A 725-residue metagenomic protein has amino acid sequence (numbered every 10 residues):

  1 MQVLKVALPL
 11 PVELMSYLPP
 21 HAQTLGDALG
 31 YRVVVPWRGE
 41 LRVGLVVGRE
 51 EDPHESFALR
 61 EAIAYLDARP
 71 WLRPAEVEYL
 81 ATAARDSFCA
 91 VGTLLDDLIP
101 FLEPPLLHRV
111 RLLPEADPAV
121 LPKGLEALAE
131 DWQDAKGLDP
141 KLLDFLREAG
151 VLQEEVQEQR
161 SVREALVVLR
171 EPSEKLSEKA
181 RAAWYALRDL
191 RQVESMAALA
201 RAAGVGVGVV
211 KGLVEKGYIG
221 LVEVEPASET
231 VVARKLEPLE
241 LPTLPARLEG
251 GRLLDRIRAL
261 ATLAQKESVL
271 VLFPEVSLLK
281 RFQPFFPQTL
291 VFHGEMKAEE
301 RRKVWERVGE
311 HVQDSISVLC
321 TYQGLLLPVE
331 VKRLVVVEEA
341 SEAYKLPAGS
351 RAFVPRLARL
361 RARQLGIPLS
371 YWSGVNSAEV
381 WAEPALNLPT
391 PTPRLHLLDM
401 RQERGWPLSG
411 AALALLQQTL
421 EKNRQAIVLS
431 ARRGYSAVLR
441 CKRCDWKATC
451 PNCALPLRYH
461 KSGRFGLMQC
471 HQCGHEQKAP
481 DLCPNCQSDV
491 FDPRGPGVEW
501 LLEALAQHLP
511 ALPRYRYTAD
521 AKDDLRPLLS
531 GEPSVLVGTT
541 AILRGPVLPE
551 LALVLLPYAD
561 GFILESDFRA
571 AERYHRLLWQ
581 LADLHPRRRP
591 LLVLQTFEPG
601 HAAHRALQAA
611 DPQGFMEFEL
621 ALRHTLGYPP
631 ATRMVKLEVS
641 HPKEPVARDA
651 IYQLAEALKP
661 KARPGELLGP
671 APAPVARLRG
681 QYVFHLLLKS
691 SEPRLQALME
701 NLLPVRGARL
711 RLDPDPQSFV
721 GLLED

Functional and structural regions predicted by a protein language model:
M1-T392, R401, E421, L548 (+5 more regions): Accessory, non-ATPase domains that flank or precede helicase/AAA+ motor cores in DNA-metabolism machines
A233-I316, C320-V646, E656, H685-L686: Inter-lobe coupling/hinge segments of SF2-like helicase ATPases
